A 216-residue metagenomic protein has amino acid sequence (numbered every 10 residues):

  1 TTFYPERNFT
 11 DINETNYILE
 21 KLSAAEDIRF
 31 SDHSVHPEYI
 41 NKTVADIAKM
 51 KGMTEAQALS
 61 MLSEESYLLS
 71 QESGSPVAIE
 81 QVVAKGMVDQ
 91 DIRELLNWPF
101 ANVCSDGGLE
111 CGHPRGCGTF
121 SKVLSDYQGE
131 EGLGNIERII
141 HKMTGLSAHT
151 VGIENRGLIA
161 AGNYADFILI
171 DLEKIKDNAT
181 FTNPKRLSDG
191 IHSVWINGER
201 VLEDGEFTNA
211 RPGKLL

Functional and structural regions predicted by a protein language model:
T1-G132: Active-site neighborhoods of metal-dependent hydrolases
P37, S66-L69, L109-H113, S147-T150 (+3 more regions): Flexible loop/turn segments at secondary-structure boundaries
Q57, N102-V103, G118-K122, D126 (+4 more regions): Feature representing long, continuous alpha-helical segments
Y67, F100, S125-G132, T144-A148 (+4 more regions): Hydrophobic alpha-helix feature that most strongly marks membrane-spanning transmembrane helices and their immediate
P76-M87, I92, G134-I140, A148-K185: Acidic, glycine-enriched loop/beta-strand segments at the rims of small-molecule binding/catalytic pockets
Q90-F100, S105-D106, T119, I168-K214: C-terminal cap of metal-dependent C-N hydrolases
E110-H113, S121-L133, I140-M143, L172-T180 (+1 more regions): Feature captures the catalytic cores and cofactor-binding loops of soluble hydro-lyases/lyases that act on carboxylate
